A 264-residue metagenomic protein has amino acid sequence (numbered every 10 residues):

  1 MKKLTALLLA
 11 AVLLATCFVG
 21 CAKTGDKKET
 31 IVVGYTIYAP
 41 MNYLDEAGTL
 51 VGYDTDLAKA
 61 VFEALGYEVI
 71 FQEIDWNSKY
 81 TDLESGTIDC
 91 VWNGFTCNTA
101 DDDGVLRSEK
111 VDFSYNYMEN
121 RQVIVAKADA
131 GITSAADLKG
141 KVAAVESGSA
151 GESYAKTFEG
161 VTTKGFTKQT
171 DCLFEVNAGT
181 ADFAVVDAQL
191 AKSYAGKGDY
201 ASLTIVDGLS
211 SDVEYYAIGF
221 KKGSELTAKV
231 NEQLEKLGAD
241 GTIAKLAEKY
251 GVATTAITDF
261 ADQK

Functional and structural regions predicted by a protein language model:
M1-T30, K264: Short, low-complexity disordered leader/linker segments with a strong preference for bacterial N-terminal type II
D26-F95: Extracytoplasmic small-molecule ligand-binding "clamshell" domains of the periplasmic binding protein/Venus flytrap
T55, I70-E84, A130, S147-A150 (+1 more regions): Short helix-initiation/N-cap motifs at beta->coil->alpha
E68, A150-T167, S202-D207, E232-K264: Ligand-binding clefts/hinges and TM-proximal coupling segments of bilobed small-molecule sensing domains
G94-S108, Y154-K156, D182-D212: A ligand-binding cleft/hinge motif common to bilobed small-molecule-binding domains
K110-M118, K164, Y200-D212, K222 (+1 more regions): Short beta-strand->loop
Y115-Y117, A126-A143: Flexible hinge/capping segments at coil-to-helix
Q122-I132, V213-Q233: A bilobed periplasmic-binding-protein/Venus flytrap-type ligand-binding module shared by bacterial periplasmic
